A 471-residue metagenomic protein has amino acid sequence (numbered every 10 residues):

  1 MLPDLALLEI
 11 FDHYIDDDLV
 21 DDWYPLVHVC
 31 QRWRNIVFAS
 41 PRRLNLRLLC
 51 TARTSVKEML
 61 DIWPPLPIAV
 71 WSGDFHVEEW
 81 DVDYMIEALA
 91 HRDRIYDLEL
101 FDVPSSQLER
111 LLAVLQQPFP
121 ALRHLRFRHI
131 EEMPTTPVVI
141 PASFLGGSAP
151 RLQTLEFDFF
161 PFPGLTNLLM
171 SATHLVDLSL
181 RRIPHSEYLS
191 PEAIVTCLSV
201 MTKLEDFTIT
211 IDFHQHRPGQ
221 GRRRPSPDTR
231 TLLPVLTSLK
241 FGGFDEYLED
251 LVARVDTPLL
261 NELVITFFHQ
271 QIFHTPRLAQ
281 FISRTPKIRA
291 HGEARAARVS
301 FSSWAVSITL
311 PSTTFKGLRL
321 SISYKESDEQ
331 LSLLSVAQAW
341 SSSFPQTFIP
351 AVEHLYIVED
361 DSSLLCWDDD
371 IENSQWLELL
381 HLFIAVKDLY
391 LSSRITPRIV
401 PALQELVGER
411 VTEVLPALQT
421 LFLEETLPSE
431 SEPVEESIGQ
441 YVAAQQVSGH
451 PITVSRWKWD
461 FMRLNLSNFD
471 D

Functional and structural regions predicted by a protein language model:
M1-D471: Leucine-rich repeat
